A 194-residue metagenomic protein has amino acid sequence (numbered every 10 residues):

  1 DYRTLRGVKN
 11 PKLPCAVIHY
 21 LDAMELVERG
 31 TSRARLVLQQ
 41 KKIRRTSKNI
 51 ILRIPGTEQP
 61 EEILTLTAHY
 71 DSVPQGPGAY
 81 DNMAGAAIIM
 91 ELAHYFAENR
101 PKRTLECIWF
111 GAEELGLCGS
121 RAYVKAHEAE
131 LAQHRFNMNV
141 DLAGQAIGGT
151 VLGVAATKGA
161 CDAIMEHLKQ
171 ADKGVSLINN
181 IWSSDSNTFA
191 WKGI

Functional and structural regions predicted by a protein language model:
D1, T67-H69, W109, M138-D141: Short beta-strand segments
Y2-A79, E91-E98, K102-T104: Soluble metallo-hydrolase cores and metallopeptidase-like ectodomains found primarily in the secretory/periplasmic
L13-I18, A23-M24, F110-I194: Metal-dependent peptidase/peptidase-like ectodomains
H69-D71, D81, D141, D185: Acidic active-site catalytic centers that drive phospho-/nucleotidyl reactions and related ester hydrolyses
Q75-G85, I178: Alpha-helix N-cap/helix-initiation motif
M83-E91, C118: Short amphipathic alpha-helical face segments that pack within enzyme cores and frequently flank/anchor catalytic
P101-E106, K169-A171: Short, surface-exposed connector motifs at secondary-structure boundaries
